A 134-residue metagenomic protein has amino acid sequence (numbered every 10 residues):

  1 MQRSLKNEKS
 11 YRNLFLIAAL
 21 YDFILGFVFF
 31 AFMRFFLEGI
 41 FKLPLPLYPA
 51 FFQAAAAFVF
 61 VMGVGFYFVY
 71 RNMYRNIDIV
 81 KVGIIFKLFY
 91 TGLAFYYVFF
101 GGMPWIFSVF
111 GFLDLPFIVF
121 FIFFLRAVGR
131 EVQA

Functional and structural regions predicted by a protein language model:
M1-E8: Short, Lys/Arg-rich, polar N-terminal cytosolic tail immediately upstream of the first transmembrane signal-anchor
S4, V64-D78, V98: Juxtamembrane helix-break-helix junctions at the cytosolic face of small multi-pass alpha-helical membrane proteins
E8-A50: Membrane-helix boundary elements
L20-F30, L47-Y70, V82-F89: Core segments of alpha-helical transmembrane spans in multipass integral membrane proteins
F27-F30, Y67, F95-V98, V119-L125: Membrane-embedded alpha-helical segments of multi-pass transporters/permeases
I40-P49, D78-K81, M103-L113: Non-cytosolic membrane-interface motifs at loop->transmembrane helix junctions
T91-V109: Membrane-helix boundary connector in multi-pass membrane proteins
P116-A134: Membrane-water interface at the C-terminal end of transmembrane alpha helices
